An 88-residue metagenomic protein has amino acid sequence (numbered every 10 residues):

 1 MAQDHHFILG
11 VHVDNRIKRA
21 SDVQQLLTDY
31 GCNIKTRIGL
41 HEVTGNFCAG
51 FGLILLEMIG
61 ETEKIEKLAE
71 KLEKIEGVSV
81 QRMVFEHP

Functional and structural regions predicted by a protein language model:
M1-P88: Long, contiguous binding/interaction regions
